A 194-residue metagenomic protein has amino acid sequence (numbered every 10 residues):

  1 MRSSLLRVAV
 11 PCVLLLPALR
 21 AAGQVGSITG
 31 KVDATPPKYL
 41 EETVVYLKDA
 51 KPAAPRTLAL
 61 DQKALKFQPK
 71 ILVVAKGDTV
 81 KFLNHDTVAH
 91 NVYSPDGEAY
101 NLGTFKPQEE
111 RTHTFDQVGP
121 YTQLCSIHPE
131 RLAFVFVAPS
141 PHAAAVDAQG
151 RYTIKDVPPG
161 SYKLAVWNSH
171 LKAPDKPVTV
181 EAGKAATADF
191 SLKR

Functional and structural regions predicted by a protein language model:
M1-V10: Bacterial N-terminal signal peptides that target proteins for export
A9-R20: Bacterial N-terminal signal peptides
A22-R194: Extracytoplasmic copper-binding redox domains, predominantly the cupredoxin/blue-copper superfamily
